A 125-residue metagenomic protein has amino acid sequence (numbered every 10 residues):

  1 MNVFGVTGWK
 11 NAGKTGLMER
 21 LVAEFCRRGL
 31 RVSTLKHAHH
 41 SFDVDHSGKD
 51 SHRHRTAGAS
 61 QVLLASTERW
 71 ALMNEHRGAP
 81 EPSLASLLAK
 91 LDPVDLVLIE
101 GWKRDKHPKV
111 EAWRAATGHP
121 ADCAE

Functional and structural regions predicted by a protein language model:
V3: Walker A (P-loop) ATP-phosphate-binding motif of ABC ATPase nucleotide-binding domains
V6: Hydrophobic anchor at the beta1->P-loop junction of P-loop NTPases
K10: The conserved Walker
K14: Conserved lysine of the Walker
R20-A85: N-terminal phosphate/diphosphate-binding loop that engages ATP/GTP or pyrophosphate donors across diverse enzyme folds
E75-R104: Phosphate-binding/switch loop-helix module in NTP-utilizing enzymes
L96-E125: Phosphate/Mg2+-binding loops and adjacent switch elements in nucleotide/diphosphate-handling enzyme cores
